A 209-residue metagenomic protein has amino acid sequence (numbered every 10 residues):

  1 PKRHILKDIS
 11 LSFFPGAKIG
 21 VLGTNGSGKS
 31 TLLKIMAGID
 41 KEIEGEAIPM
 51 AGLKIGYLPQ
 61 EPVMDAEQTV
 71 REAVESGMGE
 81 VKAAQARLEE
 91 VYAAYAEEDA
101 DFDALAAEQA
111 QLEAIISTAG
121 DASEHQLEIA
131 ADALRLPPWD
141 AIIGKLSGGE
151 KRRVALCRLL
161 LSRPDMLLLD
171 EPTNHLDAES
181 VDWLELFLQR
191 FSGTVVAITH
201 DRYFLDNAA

Functional and structural regions predicted by a protein language model:
P1-A209: ABC ATP-binding cassette signature C-motif
